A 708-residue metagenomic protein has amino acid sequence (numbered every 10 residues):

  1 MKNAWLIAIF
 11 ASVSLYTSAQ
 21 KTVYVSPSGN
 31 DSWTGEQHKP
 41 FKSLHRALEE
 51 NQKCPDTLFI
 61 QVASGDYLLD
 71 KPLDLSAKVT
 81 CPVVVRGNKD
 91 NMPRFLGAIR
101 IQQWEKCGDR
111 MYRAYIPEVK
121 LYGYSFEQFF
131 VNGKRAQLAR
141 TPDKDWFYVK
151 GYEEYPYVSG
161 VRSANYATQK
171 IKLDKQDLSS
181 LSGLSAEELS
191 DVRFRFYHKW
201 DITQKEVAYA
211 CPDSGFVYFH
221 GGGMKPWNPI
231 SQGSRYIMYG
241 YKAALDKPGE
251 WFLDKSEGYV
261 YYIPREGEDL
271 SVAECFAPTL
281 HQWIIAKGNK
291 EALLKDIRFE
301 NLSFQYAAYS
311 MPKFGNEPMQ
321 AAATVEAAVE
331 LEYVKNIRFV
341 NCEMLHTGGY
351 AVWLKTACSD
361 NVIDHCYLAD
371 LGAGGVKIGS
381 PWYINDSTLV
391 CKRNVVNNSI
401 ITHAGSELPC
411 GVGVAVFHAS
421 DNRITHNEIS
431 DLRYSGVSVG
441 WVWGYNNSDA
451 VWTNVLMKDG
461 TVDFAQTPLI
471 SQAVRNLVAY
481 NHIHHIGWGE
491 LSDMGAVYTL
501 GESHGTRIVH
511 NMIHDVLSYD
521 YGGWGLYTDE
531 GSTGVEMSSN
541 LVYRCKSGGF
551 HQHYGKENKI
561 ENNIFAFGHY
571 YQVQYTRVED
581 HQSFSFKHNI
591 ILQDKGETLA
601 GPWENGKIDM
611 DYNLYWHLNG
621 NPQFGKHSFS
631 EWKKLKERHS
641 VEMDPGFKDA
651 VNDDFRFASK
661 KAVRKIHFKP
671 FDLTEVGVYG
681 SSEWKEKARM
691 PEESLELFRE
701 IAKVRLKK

Functional and structural regions predicted by a protein language model:
M1-K21: Bacterial Sec-dependent N-terminal signal peptides
K21, L58, G65, K71 (+22 more regions): The right-handed parallel beta-helix/beta-solenoid scaffold, focusing on the short coil/turn and N-cap positions
Y24-E343, I384-D386, V641, D653-K707: Extracellular polysaccharide-degrading/modifying enzymes targeting complex plant/algal/animal polysaccharides
Q61, L68, D74, V84-R86 (+21 more regions): Extracellular beta-strand solenoid repeats
K71-P72, H281, A308-F314, G348-L354 (+11 more regions): Short glycine/acidic-rich loop motifs that flank beta-strands on beta-rich extracellular proteins
K295-Y306, K335-H346, S359-A373, D386-G405 (+10 more regions): Right-handed parallel beta-helix
Q320-A323, Y333, K355-D360, G374 (+1 more regions): N-terminal catalytic cores of secreted or lumenal carbohydrate-active enzymes
G548, H569-Y571, Q582-K708: Substrate-binding clefts and catalytic carboxylate motifs of secreted carbohydrate-active enzymes
